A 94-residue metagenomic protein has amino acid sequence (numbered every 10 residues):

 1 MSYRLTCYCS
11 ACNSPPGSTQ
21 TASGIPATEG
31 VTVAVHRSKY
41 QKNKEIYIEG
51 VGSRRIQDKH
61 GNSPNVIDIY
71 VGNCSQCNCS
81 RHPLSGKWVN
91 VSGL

Functional and structural regions predicted by a protein language model:
M1-L94: Solvent-exposed, well-ordered loop and adjacent helix/strand elements within mature globular domains that form
